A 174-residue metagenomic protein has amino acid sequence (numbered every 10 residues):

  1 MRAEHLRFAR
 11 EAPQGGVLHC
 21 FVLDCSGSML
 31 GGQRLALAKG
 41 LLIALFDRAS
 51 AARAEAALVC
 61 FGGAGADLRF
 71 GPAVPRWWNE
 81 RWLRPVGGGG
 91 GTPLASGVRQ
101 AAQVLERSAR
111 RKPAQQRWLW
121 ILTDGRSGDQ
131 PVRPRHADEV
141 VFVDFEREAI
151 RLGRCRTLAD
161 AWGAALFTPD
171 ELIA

Functional and structural regions predicted by a protein language model:
M1-C20, S28-R34, A51-A52: Acidic, polar low-complexity linker/tail segments
L18-C20, Q116-W120: Structural motif
L23, C60-G62, I121-T123, D144-E146: Short beta-strand/turn micro-motifs composed of small residues that flank or help shape donor/cofactor-binding pockets
C25-A36, R126-Q130: Short acidic, Gly/Ser-rich segments with clustered Asp/Glu that frequently serve as metal-coordination loops in enzyme
A36-A52, A57-L58: An active-site-proximal "capping" alpha-helix that borders the catalytic cofactor pocket
E55-P85, Q130-R133: Short beta-strand-loop
A66, R76-R117, R126, D144-G153: Von Willebrand factor
G125-D170: VWA/integrin I-like adhesion module and closely mimicked acidic/polar interface patches used
